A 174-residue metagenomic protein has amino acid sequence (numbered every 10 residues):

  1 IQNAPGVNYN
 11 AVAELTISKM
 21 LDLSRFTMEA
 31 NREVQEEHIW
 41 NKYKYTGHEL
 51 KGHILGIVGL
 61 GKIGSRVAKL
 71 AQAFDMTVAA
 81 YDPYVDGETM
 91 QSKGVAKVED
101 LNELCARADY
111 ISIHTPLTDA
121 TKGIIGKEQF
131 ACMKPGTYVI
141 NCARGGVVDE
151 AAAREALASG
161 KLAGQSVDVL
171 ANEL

Functional and structural regions predicted by a protein language model:
A4-I54, K69: Phosphate-binding beta-alpha-beta segment of Rossmann-like dinucleotide-binding domains, i.e., the NAD(P)
T27-I39, M76-A79, P83-V85, I140: Mobile beta-alpha loop/short-helix "lid" or hinge segments that flank ligand
I54, A73-T77: Residues at the starts of beta-strands that form the adenosine-phosphate
L60-G61: Glycine-rich Rossmann-fold phosphate-binding loop(s) that bind the pyrophosphate of adenine dinucleotide cofactors
G64-S65: N-terminal Rossmann-fold NAD(P) dinucleotide-binding loop
A68, Q72, L157-A158: Gly/Ala-rich phosphate-binding loop of Rossmann-like dinucleotide-binding domains, activating on the conserved
P83-L174: Rossmann-like adenosine-cofactor binding region
